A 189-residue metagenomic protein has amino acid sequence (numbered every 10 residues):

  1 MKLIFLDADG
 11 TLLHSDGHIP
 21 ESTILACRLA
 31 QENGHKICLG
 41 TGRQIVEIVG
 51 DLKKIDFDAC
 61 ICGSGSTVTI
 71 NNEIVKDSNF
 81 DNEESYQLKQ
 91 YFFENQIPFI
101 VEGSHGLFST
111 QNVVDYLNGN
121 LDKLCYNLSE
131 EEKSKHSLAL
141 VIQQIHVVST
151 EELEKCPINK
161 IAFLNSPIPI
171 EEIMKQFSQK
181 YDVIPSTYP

Functional and structural regions predicted by a protein language model:
M1, G34, Q96, C156-I158: A general structural motif
K2-G17, L39-T41, L88: Asp-based phosphoryl-transfer active-site loop
D7, E102, L164: Short beta-strand segments
D9, G65, S166: Flexible loop residues that form catalytic and substrate-binding hotspots at small-molecule/glycan-binding clefts
E21-C125: Active-site phosphate-binding/coordination module
H105-P189: Conserved acidic, metal-coordinating active-site core of Asp-based, Mg2+-dependent phosphoryl-transfer enzymes
